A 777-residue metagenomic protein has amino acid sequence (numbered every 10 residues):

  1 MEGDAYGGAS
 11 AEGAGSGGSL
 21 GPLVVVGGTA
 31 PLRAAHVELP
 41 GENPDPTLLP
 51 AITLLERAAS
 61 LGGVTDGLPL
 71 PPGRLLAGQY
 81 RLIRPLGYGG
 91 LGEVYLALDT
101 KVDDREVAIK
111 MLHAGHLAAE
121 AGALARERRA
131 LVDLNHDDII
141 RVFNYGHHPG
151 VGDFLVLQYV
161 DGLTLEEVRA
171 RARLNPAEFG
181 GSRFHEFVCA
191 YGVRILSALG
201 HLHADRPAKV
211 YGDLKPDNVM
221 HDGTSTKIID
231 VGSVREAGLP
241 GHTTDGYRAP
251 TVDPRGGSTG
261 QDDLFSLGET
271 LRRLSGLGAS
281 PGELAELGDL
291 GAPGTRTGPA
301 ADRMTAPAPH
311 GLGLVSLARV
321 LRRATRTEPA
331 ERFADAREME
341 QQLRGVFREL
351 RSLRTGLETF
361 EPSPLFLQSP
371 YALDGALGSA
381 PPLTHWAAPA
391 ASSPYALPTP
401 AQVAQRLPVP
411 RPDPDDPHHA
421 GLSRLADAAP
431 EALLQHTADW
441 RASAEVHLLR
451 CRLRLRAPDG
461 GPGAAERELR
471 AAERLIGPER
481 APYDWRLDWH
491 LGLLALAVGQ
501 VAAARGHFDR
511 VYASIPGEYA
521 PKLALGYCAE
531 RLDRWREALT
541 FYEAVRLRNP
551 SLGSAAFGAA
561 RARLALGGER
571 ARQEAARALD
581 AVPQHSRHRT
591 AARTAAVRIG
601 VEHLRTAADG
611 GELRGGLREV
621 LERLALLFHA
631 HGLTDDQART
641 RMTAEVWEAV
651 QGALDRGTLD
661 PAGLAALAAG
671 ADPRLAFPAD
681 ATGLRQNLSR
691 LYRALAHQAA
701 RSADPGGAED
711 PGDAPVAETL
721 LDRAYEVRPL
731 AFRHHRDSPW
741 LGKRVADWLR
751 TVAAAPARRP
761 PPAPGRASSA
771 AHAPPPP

Functional and structural regions predicted by a protein language model:
E93: Conserved N-lobe ATP-binding subsite of Hanks-type protein kinase domains, especially the beta3 VAIK lysine
L98-E106: Conserved N-lobe loop of protein kinases adjacent to the ATP-binding glycine-rich P-loop
H113-D133: AlphaC helix of the eukaryotic protein kinase fold
N144-G146: A short, aromatic-enriched beta-strand patch in the conserved N-lobe beta-sheet of the protein kinase catalytic domain
G150-T164, V168: Conserved short submotifs of the Hanks-type protein kinase catalytic core that shape the nucleotide-binding pocket
Y191-G192: Activation segment signature within eukaryotic-like protein kinase domains
L199, H203-H221: Catalytic-loop of the protein kinase fold
L353-R450: Regulatory extensions appended to serine/threonine kinase catalytic cores
